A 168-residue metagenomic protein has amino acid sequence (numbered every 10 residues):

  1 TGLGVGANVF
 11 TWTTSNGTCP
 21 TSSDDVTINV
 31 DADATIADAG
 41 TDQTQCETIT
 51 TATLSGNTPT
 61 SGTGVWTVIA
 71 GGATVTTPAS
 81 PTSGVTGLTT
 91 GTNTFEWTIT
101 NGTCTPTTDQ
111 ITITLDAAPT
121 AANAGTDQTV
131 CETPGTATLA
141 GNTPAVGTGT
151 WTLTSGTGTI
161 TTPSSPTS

Functional and structural regions predicted by a protein language model:
T1-L3, V65-T86, L153-S168: Surface-exposed, flexible coil segments in extracellular/virion-facing regions
G6-F10, A52, G91-F95, A137: Exposed beta-strand face motif in extracellular beta-rich ectodomains
N8, P59-V68, P144-L153: Solvent-exposed loop segments of extracellular immunoglobulin-like
S15-C19, T100-C104: Short, solvent-exposed loop/turn segments at the edges of extracellular beta-sandwich modules
P20-V26, T105-I111: Extracellular and select intracellular beta-sandwich modules with Ser/Thr-enriched, small-residue motifs on
T27-A32, T112-A117: Interdomain boundary/hinge segments at the C-termini of tandem beta-sandwich modules
D33-D42, A118-T126: Proline-enriched interdomain boundary motifs that mark the N-terminal boundary and often initiate the first structured
I49-P59, T82, P134-P144: A short beta-strand segment in extracellular, disulfide-stabilized domains
